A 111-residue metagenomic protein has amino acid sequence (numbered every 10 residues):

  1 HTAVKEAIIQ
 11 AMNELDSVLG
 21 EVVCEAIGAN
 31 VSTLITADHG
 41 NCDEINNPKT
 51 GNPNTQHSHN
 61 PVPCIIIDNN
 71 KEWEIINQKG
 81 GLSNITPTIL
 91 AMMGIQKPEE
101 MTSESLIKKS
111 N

Functional and structural regions predicted by a protein language model:
H1-N111: Feature captures the catalytic ectodomains and active-site-proximal regions of enzymes that hydrolyze or transfer
